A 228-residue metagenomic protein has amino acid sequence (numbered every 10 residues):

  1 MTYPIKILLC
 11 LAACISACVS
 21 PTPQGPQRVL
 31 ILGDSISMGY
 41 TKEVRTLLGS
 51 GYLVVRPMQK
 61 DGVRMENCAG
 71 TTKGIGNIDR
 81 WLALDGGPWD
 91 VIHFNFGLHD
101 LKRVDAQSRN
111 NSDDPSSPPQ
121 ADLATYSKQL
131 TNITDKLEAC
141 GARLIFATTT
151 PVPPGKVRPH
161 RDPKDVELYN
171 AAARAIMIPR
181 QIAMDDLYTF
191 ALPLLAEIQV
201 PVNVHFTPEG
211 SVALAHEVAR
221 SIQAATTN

Functional and structural regions predicted by a protein language model:
T2-C10: Sec-dependent signal peptide recognition, specifically the positively charged N-region followed immediately by
C10-G25: Bacterial Sec-dependent signal peptides at the C-terminal "C-region" and cleavage site
T22-K128, H205: Conserved SGNH/GDSL esterase-like catalytic core that processes O-acyl groups on lipids and polysaccharides
L48, L137, I176-M177: A generic structural signal for well-ordered alpha-helical segments
L53-V55, R143, Q181-A183: Conserved beta-strand segments of alpha/beta enzyme cores
I78, L130-T134, N170: Generic structural signal for well-ordered alpha-helices, preferentially at hydrophobic/aromatic core positions
N95-L101, D105, R109, I133-E167: Active-site segments of SGNH/GDSL-like serine hydrolases that catalyze O-acetyl group transfer/hydrolysis on lipids
T149-N228: Catalytic His-Asp segment of secreted/periplasmic serine-dependent ester chemistry enzymes
